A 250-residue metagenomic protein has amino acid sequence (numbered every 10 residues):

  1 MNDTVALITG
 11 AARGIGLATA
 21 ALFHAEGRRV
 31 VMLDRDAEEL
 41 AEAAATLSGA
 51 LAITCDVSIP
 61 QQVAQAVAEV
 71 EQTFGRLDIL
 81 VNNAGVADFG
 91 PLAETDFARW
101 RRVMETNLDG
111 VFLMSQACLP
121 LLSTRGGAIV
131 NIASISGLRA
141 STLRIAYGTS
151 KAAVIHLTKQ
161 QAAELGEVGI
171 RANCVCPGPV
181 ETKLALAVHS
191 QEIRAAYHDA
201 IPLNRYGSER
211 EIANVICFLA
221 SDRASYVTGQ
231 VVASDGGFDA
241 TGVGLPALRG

Functional and structural regions predicted by a protein language model:
V81, G166, R171, V227-G229: Short, small/polar-rich loop/turn modules that mediate ligand/substrate recognition or access, typified
P91-L92, R99-R101, Y197: Substrate-binding pocket helix/loop in short-chain dehydrogenase/reductase
F97, C174, A195-V227, S234-G236: C-terminal helical subdomain
S115, S150, T158: Active-site helix of classical SDR
P120, A163-E167, S225: Alpha-helical segment proximal to the catalytic Tyr-Lys
S134: Residue(s) in the substrate-gating loop at a strand-loop-helix junction that position the organic substrate next
R139, T228-G250: Short C-terminal tail/terminal secondary-structure segment of NAD(P)H-dependent dehydrogenase/reductase domains
